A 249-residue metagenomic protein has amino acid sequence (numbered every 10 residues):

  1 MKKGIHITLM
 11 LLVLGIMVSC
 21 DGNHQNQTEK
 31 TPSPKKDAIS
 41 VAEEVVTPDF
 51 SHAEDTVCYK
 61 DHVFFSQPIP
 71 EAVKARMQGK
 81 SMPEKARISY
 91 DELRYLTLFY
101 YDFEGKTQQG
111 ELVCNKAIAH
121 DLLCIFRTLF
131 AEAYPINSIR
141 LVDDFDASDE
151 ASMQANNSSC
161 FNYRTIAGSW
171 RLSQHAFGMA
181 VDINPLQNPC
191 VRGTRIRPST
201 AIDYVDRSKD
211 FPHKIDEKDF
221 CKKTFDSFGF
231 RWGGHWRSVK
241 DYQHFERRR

Functional and structural regions predicted by a protein language model:
M1-T8: Bacterial N-terminal signal peptides that target proteins for export
I16-S19: C-terminal motif of bacterial Sec signal peptides marking the signal peptidase cleavage site
D21-N23: Bacterial signal peptide processing site
E29-K106: N-terminal module-boundary/linker segments of secreted carbohydrate-active enzymes
I88-M153: Active-site acidic/histidine clusters and adjacent loop/turn architecture that either coordinate catalytic ions
R140-F177, C190: Active-site-adjacent loop/helix surface patches within enzyme catalytic domains that shape the substrate-binding cleft
T165-G168, L172, F177-R249: Catalytic cores and adjacent binding grooves of peptidoglycan-active enzymes
